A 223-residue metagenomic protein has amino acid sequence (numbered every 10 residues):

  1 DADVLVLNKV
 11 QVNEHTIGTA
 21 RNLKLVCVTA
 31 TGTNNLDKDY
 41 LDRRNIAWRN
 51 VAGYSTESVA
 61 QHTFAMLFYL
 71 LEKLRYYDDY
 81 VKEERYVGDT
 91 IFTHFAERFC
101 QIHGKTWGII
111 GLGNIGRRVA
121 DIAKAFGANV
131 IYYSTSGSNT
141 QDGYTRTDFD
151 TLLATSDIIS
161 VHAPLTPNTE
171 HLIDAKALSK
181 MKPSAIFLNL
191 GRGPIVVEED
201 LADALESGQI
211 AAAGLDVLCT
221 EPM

Functional and structural regions predicted by a protein language model:
D1-R49, A154, D174: An N-terminal-biased, well-structured beta-alpha scaffold segment characteristic of Rossmann-like dinucleotide-binding
N13-T16, S136-M223: Rossmann-like adenosine-cofactor binding region
L23, H103-T106, A175, S184: Phosphate-coordination loops involved in phosphoryl transfer and adenosine-cofactor binding
T29-A30, N45-E57, S134, G191: Short beta->alpha connector loops at strand-helix junctions that form conserved, small/polar/Pro-enriched
I46, A52-T106: Phosphate-binding beta-alpha-beta segment of Rossmann-like dinucleotide-binding domains, i.e., the NAD(P)
T106, A120, A128-N129: Residues at the starts of beta-strands that form the adenosine-phosphate
L112-G113: Glycine-rich Rossmann-fold phosphate-binding loop(s) that bind the pyrophosphate of adenine dinucleotide cofactors
G116-R117: N-terminal Rossmann-fold NAD(P) dinucleotide-binding loop
